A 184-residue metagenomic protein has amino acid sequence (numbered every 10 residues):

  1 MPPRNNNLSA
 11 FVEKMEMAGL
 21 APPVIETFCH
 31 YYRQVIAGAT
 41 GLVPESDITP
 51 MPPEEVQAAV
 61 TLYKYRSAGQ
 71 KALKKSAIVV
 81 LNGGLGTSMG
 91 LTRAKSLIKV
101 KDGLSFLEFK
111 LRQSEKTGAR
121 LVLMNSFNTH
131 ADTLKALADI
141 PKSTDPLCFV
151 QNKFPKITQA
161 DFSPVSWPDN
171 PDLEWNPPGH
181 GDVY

Functional and structural regions predicted by a protein language model:
M1-Q70: Low-complexity, highly charged intrinsically disordered N-terminal segments that act as targeting/localization
E13, E26, H30-R33, A37 (+5 more regions): A broad, structural surface signal
E54-A77, L91-Y184: Domain-scale recognition of functional cores that engage charged ligands
I78-N82: Beta-strand elements within well-structured catalytic alpha/beta cores of enzymes that handle phosphate/sulfate esters
G83, S88-R93: Residues forming anionic-ligand binding surfaces in small-molecule and nucleic-acid pockets of primarily soluble enzymes
